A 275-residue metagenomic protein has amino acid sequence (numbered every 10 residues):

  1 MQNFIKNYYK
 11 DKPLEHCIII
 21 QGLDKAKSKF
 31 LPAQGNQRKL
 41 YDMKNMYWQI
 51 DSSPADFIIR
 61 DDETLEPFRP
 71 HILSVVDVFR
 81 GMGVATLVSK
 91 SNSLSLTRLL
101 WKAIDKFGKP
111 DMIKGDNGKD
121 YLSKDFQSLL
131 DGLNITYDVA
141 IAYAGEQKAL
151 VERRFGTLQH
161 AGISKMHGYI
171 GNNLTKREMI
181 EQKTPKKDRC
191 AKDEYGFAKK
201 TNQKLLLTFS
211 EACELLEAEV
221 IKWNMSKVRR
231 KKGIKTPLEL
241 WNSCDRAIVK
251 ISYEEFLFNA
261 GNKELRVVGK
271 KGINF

Functional and structural regions predicted by a protein language model:
N3-S74, M82, L94, R98-L99 (+1 more regions): Mobile-element integrase/transposase regions, centering on the N-terminal DNA-binding/Zn-coordinating module
D51-P54, V76-R80, K90-N92, N117-K119 (+1 more regions): Short, flexible loop/turn elements at secondary-structure junctions
I58, C213-F275: C-terminal, beta-rich DNA-binding module of retroviral/retroelements integrases
R69, N92-L133: Acyl-donor binding region in acyl/amide transferases
V88-L96, V151, F155-L158: Phosphate/oxyanion-binding active-site loops and adjacent basic polyanion-contact surfaces
I113-G115, Y121-G132, A140-D193: RNase H-like two-metal-ion nuclease catalytic core shared by retroviral integrases and related mobile-element nucleases
P185-R230: A conserved mid-domain beta-alpha-beta active-site/ligand-binding segment of alpha/beta enzyme cores
